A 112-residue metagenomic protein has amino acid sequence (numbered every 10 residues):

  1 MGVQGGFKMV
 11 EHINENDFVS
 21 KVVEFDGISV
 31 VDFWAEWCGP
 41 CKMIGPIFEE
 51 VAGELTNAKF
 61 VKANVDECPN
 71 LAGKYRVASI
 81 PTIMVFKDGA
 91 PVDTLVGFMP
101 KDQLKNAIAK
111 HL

Functional and structural regions predicted by a protein language model:
M1-K59, D66-L112: Proteins that catalyze or organize thiol-disulfide redox chemistry and the adjacent proteostasis machinery handling
